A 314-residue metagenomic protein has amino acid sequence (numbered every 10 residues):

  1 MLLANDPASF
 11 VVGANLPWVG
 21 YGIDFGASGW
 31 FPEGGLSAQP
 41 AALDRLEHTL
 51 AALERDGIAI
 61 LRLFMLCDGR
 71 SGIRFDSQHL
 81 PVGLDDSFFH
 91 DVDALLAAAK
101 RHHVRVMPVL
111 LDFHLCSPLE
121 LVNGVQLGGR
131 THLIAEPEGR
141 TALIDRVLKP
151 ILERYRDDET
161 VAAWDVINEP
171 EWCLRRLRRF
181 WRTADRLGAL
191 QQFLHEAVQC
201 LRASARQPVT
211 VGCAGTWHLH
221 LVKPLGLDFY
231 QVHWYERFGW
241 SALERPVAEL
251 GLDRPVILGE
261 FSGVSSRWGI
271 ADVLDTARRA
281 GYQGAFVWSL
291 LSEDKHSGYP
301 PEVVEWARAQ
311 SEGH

Functional and structural regions predicted by a protein language model:
L2-L227, W240, S265, D275 (+3 more regions): Active-site mouth of glycoside hydrolases
V12, P255-H314: Substrate-binding cleft of secreted/luminal carbohydrate-active enzymes
W164, N168, V232, G259: Active-site flanking residues adjacent to catalytic metal/cofactor-binding acidic residues
A214-G215, Y235, F261: Histidine- and/or cysteine-centered catalytic micro-motif in compact active-site loops
K223, E249-L252: Short, conserved loop/helix-junction motifs that constitute active-site signature segments in enzyme catalytic cores
L227-D228, D253: Short, well-ordered alpha-helix to beta-strand connector turns
H233-R237, F286-W288: His/Asp/Glu-enriched short active-site or ligand-binding loop at hydrolase and phosphoryl-transfer sites
W240-A248: Active-site-adjacent beta->alpha loops and helix N-cap segments on the catalytic face of soluble alpha/beta enzymes
